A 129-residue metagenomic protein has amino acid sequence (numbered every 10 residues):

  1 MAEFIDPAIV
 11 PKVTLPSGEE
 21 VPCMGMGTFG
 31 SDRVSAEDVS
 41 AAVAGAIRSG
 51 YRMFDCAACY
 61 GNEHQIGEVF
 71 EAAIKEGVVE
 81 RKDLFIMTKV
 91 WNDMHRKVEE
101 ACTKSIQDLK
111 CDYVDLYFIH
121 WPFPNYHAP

Functional and structural regions predicted by a protein language model:
M1-L84, D112: N-terminal binding-site loop/beta-alpha segment at the start of enzyme catalytic domains that lines or forms
G30-R33, Y60, N92-M94, H120-N125: Feature marks short, surface-exposed loop/turn motifs that line or immediately flank catalytic pockets and channel
D38, D93, K97-A101: Alpha-helix N-cap and loop-to-helix initiation/capping positions
E80-M94, D115-P122: A short, structured active-site edge motif that brings together acidic residues
E99-P129: Glycine/proline-rich, positively charged, aromatic-decorated active-site loop/lid region on the catalytic face
